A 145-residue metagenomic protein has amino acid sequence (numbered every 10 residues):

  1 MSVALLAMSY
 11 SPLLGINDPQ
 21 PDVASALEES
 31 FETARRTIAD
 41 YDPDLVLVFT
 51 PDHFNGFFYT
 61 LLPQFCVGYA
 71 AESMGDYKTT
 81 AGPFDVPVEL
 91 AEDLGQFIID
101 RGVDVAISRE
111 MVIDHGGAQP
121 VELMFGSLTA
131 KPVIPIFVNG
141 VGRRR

Functional and structural regions predicted by a protein language model:
M1-F97, R101-V105: A short aromatic-anchored loop/beta-hairpin motif
E92-R145: Internal, conserved structured core segments that host functional sites
